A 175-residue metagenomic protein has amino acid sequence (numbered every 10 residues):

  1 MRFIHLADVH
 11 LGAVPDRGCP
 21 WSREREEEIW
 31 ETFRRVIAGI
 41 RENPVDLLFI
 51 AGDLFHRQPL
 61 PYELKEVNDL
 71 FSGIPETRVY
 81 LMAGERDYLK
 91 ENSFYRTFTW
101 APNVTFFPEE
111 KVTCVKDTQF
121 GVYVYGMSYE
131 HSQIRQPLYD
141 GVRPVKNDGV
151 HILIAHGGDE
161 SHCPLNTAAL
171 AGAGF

Functional and structural regions predicted by a protein language model:
M1-E66: N-terminal active-site segment of His-dependent metallophosphoesterases
L47, R57-F175: His/Asp/Glu-rich metal-coordinating catalytic cores of metallo-dependent phosphodiesterases/hydrolases acting on
